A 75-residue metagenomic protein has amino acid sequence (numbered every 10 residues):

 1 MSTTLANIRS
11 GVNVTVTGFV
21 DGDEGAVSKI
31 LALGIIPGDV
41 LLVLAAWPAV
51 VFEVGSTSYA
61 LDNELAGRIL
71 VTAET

Functional and structural regions predicted by a protein language model:
M1, G25-K29: Short alpha-helix capping/helix-loop boundary micro-motifs
M1-N7: An N-terminal amphipathic alpha-helical segment
V20-G22, A45-V50: Short, charged beta-turn/beta-strand-edge "cap" motif at the junction between a beta-strand and an adjacent loop
A32-L33, V50-G67: Short, compositionally biased
G67-T75: Beta-strand/loop-dominated core regions that host nucleotide or nucleotide-derived cofactor-binding catalytic loops
